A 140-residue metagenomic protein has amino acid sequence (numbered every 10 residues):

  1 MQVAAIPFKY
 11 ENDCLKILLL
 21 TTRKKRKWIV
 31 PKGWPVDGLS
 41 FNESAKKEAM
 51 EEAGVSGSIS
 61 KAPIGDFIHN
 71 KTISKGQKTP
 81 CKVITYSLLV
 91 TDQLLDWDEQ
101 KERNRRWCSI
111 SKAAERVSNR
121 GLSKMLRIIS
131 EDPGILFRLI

Functional and structural regions predicted by a protein language model:
M1, K16, T79-Y86, N104: Short beta-strand micro-motifs in enzyme catalytic cores
M1-I17: Conserved N-terminal beta-strand and adjoining loop/helix that marks the start of the Nudix/MutT-like hydrolase domain
F8-Y10, F67-S74, R127, I135-I140: Class I (Rossmann-like) S-adenosyl-L-methionine-dependent methyltransferase catalytic domain, capturing the SAM-binding
C14-S56: Conserved Nudix-box catalytic region and its N-terminal flanking loop in Nudix hydrolases and closely related
I29, P80, W107: Short aromatic/basic micro-patch
D37-S40, M50, T79, S123 (+1 more regions): Ribonuclease/tRNase effector modules and their secretory precursors
G54-L94: Active-site segment of metal-dependent pyrophosphate-handling enzymes, primarily the Nudix hydrolase catalytic core
T85-R127: NUDIX/MutT-family hydrolases
